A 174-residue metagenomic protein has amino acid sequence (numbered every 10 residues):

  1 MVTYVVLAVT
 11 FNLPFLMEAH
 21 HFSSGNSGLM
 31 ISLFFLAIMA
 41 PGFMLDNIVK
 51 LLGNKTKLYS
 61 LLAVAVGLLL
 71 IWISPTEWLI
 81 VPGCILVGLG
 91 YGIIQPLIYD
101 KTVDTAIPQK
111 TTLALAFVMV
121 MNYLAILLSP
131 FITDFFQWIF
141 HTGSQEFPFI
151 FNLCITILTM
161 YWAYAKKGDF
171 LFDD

Functional and structural regions predicted by a protein language model:
M1-S32: Extracytoplasmic gate region of multi-pass secondary transporters
T3, T76-G88: Helical-face signature of the major facilitator-like transporter fold
A40-G53, Q137: Helix-to-loop junctions at the C-terminal end of transmembrane segments in multipass secondary transporters
K55-L70: Structural signature of the two symmetry-related core transmembrane helices
I93-A106: Intracellular juxtamembrane helix-capping segments at the cytosolic ends of symmetry-related transmembrane helices
V103-H141: A late C-terminal transmembrane helix in Major Facilitator Superfamily
T133-I155: A membrane-interface helix-boundary motif in multi-pass transporters
F147-D174: Multi-pass alpha-helical transporter architecture, strongest for 12-TM Major Facilitator/SLC carriers used
